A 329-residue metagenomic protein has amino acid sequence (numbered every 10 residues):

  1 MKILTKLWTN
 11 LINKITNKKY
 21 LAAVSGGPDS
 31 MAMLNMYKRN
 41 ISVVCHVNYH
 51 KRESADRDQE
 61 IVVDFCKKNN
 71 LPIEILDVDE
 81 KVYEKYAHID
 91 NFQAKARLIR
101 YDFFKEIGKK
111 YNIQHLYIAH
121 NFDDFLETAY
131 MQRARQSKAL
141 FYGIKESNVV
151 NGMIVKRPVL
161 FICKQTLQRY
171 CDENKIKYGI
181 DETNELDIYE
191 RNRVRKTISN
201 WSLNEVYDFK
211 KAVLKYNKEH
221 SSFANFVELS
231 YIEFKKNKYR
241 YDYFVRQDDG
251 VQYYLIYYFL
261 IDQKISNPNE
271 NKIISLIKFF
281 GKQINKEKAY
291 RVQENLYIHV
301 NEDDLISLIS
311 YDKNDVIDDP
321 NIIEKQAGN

Functional and structural regions predicted by a protein language model:
M1-M131, Q165-T166, E173: ATP-dependent adenylation/nucleotidyltransferase module used to activate substrates
I3-K18, N148-V150, N217-N329: AMP-forming adenylation/ATP pyrophosphatase catalytic core
N35, V47, V78, L160 (+2 more regions): Proline- and acidic/polar-enriched loop/turn elements at helix boundaries
K67-P72, L98-D102, L140-K145, L203-V206 (+1 more regions): Glycine-rich loops and low-complexity Gly/Arg-rich segments that provide flexible linkers or classic glycine-based
A119, D123-I265: Flexible helical/loop "lid" subdomain adjacent to adenine-nucleotide binding pockets
